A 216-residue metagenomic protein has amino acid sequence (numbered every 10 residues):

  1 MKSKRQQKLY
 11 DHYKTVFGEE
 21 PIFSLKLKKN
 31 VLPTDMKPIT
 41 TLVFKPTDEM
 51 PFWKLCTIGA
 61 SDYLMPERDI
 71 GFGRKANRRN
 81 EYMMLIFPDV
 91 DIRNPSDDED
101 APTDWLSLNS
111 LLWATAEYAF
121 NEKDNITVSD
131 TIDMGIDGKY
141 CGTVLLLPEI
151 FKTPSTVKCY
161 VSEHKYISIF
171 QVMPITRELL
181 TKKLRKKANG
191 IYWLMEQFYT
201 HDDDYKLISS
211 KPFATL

Functional and structural regions predicted by a protein language model:
M1-E67, G73-R78, M83-L216: Acidic, proline/glycine-rich low-complexity IDRs
